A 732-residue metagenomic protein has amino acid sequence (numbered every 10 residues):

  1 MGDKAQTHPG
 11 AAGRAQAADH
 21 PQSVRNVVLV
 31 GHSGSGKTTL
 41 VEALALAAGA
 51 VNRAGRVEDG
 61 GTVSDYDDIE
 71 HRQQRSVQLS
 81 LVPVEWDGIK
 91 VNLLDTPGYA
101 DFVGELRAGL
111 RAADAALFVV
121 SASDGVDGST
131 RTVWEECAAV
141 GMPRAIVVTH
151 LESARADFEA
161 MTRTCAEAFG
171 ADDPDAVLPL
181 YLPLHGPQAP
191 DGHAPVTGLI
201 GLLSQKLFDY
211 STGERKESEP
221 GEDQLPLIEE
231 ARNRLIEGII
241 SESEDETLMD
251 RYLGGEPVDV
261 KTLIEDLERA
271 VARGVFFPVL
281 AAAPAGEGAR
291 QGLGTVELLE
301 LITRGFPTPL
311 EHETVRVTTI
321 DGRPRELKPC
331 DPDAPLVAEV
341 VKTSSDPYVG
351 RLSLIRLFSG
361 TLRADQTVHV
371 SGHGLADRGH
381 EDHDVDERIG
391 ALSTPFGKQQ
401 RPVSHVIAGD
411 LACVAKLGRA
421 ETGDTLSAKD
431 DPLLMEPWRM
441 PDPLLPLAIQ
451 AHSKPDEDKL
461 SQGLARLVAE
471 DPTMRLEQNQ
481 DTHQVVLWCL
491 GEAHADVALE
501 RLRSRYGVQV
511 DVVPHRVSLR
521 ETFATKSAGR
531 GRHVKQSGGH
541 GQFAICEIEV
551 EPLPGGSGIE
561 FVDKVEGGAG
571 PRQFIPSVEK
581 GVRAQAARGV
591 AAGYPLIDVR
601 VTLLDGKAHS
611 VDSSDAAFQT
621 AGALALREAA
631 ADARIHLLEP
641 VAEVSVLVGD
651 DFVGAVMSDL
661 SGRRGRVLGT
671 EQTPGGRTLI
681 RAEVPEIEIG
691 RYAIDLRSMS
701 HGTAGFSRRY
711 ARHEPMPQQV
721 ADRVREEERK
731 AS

Functional and structural regions predicted by a protein language model:
M1-S732: Structural and coupling elements of P-loop NTPases
